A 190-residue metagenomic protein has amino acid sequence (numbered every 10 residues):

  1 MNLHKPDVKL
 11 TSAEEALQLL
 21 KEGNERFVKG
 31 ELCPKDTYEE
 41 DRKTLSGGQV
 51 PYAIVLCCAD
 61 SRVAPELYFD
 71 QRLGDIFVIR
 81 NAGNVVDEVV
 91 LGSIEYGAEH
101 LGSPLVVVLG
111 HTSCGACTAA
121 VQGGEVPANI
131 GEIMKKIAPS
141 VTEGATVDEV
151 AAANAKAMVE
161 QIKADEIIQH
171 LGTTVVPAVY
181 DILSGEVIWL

Functional and structural regions predicted by a protein language model:
N2-S46, G74, G83-L101, G115-L190: Divalent-metal-activated hydrolytic enzyme cores
K35-G74: N-terminal short beta-loop-beta anion/metal-coordinating cradle
L56-C58, R80, V107-H111, V176-D181: Short beta-strand segments
D60-R62, T112-A116: Gly/Ser/Thr-rich loops at beta-strand to alpha-helix junctions that form or flank small-molecule/cofactor-binding
P104: Short acidic/polar active-site loop segments enriched in Thr and Asp
